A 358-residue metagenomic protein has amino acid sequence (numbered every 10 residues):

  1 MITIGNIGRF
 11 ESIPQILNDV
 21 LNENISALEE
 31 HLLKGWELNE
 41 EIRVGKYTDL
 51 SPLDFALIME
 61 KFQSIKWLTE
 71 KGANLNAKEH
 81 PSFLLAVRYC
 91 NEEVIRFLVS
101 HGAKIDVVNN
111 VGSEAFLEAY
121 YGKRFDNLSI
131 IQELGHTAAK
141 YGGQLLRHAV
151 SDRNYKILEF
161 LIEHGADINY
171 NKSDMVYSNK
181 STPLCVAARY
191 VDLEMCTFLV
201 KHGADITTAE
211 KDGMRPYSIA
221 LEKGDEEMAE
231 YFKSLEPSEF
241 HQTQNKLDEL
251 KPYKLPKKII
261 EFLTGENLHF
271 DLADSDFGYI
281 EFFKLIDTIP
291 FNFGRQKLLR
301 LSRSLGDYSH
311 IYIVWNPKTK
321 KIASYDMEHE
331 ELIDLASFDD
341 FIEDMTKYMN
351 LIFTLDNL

Functional and structural regions predicted by a protein language model:
G8-N18, E41-D54, N76-L85, V108-F116 (+3 more regions): Ankyrin-repeat boundary/"N-cap" motif
F10-S12, K211-V314: A surface-exposed partner-binding patch
E30-L38, K66-N74, R96-K104, S129-T137 (+3 more regions): Ankyrin repeat domain, specifically the short helix-to-loop turn at the C-terminus of the second helix of each repeat
A56-R124: A generic tandem-repeat structural signature
L98, G102-A166, Y170-D174: Solenoidal tandem-repeat scaffolds enriched in leucines and small polar residues
